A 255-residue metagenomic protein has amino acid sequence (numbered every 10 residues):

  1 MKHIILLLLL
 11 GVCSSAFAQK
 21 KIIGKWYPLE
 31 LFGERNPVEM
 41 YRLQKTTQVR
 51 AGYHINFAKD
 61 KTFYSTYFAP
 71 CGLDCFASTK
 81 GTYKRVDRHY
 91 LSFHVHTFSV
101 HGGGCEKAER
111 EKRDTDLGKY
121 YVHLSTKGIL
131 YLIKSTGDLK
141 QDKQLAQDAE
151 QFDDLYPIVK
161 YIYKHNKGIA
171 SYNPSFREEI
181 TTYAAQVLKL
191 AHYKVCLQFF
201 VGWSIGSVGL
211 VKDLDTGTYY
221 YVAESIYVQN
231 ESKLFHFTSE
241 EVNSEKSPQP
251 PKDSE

Functional and structural regions predicted by a protein language model:
H3-C13: Sec-dependent N-terminal signal peptides
S14-A18: Sec/Tat signal peptide C-region and signal peptidase I cleavage site
Q19-T79, Y90-K167, S232-L234, P251-E255: Lipid interaction determinants
D138, D154-Y156, N173, L190-H192 (+1 more regions): Intrinsically disordered, low-complexity coil/linker segments enriched for acidic/polar and small residues
D154-Q186: Extracytoplasmic/periplasm-facing segments of secreted or lipoprotein envelope proteins
V187-I226: Exposed beta-strand-loop-beta-strand "reactive/processing" segments of non-cytosolic proteins
Y219-K252: A short, surface-exposed interaction/processing loop segment used at functional sites
